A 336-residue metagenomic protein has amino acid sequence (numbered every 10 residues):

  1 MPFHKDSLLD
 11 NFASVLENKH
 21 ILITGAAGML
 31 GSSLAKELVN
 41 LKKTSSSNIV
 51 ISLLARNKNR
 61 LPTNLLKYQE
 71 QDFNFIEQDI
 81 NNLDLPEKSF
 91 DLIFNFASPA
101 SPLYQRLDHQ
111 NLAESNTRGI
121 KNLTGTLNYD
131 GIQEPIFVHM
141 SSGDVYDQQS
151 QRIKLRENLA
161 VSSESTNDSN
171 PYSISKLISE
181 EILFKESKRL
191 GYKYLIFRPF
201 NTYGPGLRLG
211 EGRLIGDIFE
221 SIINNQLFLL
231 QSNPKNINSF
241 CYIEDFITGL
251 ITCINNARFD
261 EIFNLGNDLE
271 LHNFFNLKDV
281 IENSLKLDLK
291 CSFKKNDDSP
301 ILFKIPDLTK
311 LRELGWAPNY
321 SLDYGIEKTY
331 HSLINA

Functional and structural regions predicted by a protein language model:
M1-V15, S46-I49, L322-A336: Amphipathic terminal alpha-helices
A13, H20-N40: N-terminal Rossmann NAD(P)H-binding glycine-rich loop of SDR-like oxidoreductase domains
T24, L54, I93-P99, F137-G143 (+1 more regions): SDR active-site strand-loop-helix element
E77-S115: NAD(P)H-binding glycine-rich loop region in Rossmannoid oxidoreductase-like domains and their noncatalytic homologs
N95, K121-P171: Conserved Rossmann-fold NAD(P)-dependent oxidoreductase catalytic core, especially the SDR/UDP-sugar
N116, Y172, K176: Active-site YXXXK catalytic motif of short-chain dehydrogenase/reductase
Q149-E157, E181-N238, I243-I254, D279-S284: NAD(P)-dependent short-chain dehydrogenase/reductase
I222-A336: C-terminal substrate-binding subdomain of Rossmann-fold SDR/epimerase-dehydratase oxidoreductases
